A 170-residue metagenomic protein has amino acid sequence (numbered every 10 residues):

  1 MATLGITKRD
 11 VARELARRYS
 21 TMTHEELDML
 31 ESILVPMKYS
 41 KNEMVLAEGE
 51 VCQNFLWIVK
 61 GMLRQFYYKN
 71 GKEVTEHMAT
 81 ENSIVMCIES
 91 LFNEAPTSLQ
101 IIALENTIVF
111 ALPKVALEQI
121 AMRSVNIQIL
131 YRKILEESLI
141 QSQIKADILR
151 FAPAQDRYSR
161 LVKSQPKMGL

Functional and structural regions predicted by a protein language model:
M1-V35, S90: Cyclic nucleotide-binding regulatory module and flanking cytosolic helices
L15, G49, A146: Conserved short-loop catalytic and cofactor-binding motifs
R18, E43-L104: Cyclic nucleotide-binding regulatory domains
M22-E25, V74, L130, P153: Alpha-helix N-cap and coil->helix boundary residues
V35, Y39, L63, I84 (+1 more regions): Generic structural signal for secondary-structure transition and capping sites
P36, M78, V109-A111: Conserved hydrophobic/aromatic beta-strand scaffold that supports enzyme active sites
I102-L170: Polybasic "coupling" helices that flank or enter modular domains
